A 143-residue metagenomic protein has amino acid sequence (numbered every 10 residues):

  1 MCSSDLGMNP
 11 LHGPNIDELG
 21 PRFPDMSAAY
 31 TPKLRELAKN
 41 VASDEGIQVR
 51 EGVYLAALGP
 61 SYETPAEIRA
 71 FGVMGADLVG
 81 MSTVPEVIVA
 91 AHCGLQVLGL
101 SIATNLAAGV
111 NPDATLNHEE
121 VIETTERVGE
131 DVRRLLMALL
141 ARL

Functional and structural regions predicted by a protein language model:
M1-S3: Short, small-residue-biased leader/transition segments that mark boundaries at the very start of proteins
M8-P24: Acidic/polar active-site rim loop that often engages polyanionic ligands
E18-R22, G52, I68-V73, A114-E119: Glycine/charged-rich beta-loop-alpha catalytic/anionic-binding loops adjacent to active sites
S27-G72: Active-site rim beta-loop-alpha module in soluble metabolic enzymes
R35-K39, R69-G72, V87-A91, S101 (+2 more regions): Predominant activation on well-ordered alpha-helical scaffold segments within soluble catalytic domains
M81-E120: Zn-dependent metallopeptidase/amidohydrolase metal-coordination segment
A108-L143: His/Asp/Glu-rich mid-to-C-terminal helical/loop segments that flank catalytic regions of hydrolases
